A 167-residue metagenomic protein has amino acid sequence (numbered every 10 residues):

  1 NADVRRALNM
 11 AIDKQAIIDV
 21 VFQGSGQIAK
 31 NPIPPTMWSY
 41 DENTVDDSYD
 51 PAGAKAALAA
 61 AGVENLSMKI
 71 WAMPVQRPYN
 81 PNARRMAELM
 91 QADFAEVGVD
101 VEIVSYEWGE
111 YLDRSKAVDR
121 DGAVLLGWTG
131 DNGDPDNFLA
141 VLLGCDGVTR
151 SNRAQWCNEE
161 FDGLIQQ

Functional and structural regions predicted by a protein language model:
N1-A92, E96, C157: Append "and occasionally in soluble cytosolic enzymes with long acidic Gly/Pro-rich linkers
A2-R6, I18-D19, E96-L112, A117 (+1 more regions): Extracytoplasmic/peripheral linker and loop segments enriched in polar/acidic and small residues with frequent Thr/Pro
F22, W71-M73, V104-Y106, G127-T129: Active-site-proximal beta-strand/loop segments in catalytic clefts of secreted hydrolases
Q27-I28, P35, G98, G133-F138 (+1 more regions): Residue-level signal for pocket-adjacent positions within structured domains
G62-E64, K116-D119, G133: Extracellular/periplasmic catalytic domains that process cell-envelope and extracellular macromolecules
Q76-Y79, E110-L112, D131-P135: Flexible loop/turn segments at secondary-structure boundaries
L89-D93, V97-D100, A117-L126: Alpha-to-beta junction loops
Y106, A123-F138: Ligand-binding clamshell of periplasmic/extracellular solute-binding protein-like
